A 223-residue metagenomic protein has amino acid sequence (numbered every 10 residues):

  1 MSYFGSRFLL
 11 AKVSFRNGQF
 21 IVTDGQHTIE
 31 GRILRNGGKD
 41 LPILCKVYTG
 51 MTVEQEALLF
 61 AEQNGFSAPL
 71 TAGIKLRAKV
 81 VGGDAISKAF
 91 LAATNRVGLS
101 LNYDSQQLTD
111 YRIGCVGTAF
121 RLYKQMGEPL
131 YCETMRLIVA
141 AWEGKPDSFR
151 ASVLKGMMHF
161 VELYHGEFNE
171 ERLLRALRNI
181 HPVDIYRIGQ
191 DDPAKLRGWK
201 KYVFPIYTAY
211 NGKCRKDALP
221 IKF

Functional and structural regions predicted by a protein language model:
M1-T23, H27-T49: Short alpha-helix boundary/capping and kink motifs at helix termini
G38-F223: Solvent-exposed functional surfaces
